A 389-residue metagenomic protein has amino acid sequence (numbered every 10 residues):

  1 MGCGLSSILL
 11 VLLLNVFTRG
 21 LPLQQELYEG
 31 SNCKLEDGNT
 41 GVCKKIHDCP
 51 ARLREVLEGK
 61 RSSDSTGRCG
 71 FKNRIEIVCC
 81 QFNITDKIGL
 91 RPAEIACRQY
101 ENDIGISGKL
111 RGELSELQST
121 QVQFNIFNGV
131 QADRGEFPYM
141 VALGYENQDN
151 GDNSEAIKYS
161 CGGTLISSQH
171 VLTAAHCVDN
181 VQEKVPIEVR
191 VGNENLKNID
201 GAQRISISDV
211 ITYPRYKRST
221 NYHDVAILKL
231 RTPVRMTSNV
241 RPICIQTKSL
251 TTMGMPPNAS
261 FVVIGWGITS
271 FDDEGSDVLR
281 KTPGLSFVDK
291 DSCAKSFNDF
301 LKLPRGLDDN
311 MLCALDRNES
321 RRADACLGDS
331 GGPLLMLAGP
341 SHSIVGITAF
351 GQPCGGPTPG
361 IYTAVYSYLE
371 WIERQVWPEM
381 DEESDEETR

Functional and structural regions predicted by a protein language model:
G2-S6, L14-L172, E188, N310 (+1 more regions): Protease-domain processing segments flanking chymotrypsin-fold serine proteases, especially trypsin-like
K34-D37, C69-R74, Q131-E136, L165 (+7 more regions): Extracellular/periplasmic catalytic domains that process cell-envelope and extracellular macromolecules
I46, R52-S63, A142-A156, Q246-T251 (+2 more regions): Extracellular trypsin-like serine protease catalytic domains
I75-Q81, I227-K229, V365-Q375: Short, structured beta-strand segments at or near domain termini in extracellular proteins/domains
C79, M140, H170-L172, V225-K229 (+3 more regions): Conserved hydrophobic/aromatic beta-strand scaffold that supports enzyme active sites
E94, N102-D103, S107, L143-Q148 (+4 more regions): Conserved H-D interstitial segment of serine endopeptidase catalytic domains
Q182, M236-N239, F271-S276: Cytochrome P450 core scaffold surrounding the K-helix E-X-X-R motif and the conserved "meander" helix-loop region
R218-P242, G254-I268, R280, F287: Serine endopeptidase catalytic core focused on the charge-relay Asp
